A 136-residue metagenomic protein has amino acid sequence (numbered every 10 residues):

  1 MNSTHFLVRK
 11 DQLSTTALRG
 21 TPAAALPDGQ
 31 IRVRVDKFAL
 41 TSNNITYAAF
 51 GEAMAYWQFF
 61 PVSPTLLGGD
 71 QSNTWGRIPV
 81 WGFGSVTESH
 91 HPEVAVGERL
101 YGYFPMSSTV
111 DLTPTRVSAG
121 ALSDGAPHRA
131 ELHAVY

Functional and structural regions predicted by a protein language model:
M1-T4: A eukaryote-biased signal for short, well-structured alpha-helical docking elements
L7-V8, W81: A composition-driven signal for long, intrinsically disordered, charge-rich low-complexity tracts
R9-F38, S42-I45, A49: A short N-terminal beta-strand-loop micro-motif at the entrance of redox/enzyme domains
A24-A39, E52-R116: Glycine-rich beta-strand-centered segment in the early N-terminal region that forms part of a ligand/cofactor-binding
I45-Y47, G97, A121-L122: Short, solvent-exposed secondary-structure boundary/capping segments
T74, H133-Y136: Active-site region of chymotrypsin-like
D111-A134: Short, compositionally biased
